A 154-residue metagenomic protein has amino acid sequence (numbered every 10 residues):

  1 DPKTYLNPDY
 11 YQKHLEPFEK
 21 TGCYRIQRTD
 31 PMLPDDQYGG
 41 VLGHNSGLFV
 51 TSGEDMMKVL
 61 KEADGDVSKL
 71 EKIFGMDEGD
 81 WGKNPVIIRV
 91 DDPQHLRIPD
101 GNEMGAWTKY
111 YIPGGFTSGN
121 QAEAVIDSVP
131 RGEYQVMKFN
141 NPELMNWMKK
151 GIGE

Functional and structural regions predicted by a protein language model:
D1-E154: Catalytic toxin/effector domains delivered as secreted proteins or via bacterial secretion systems
